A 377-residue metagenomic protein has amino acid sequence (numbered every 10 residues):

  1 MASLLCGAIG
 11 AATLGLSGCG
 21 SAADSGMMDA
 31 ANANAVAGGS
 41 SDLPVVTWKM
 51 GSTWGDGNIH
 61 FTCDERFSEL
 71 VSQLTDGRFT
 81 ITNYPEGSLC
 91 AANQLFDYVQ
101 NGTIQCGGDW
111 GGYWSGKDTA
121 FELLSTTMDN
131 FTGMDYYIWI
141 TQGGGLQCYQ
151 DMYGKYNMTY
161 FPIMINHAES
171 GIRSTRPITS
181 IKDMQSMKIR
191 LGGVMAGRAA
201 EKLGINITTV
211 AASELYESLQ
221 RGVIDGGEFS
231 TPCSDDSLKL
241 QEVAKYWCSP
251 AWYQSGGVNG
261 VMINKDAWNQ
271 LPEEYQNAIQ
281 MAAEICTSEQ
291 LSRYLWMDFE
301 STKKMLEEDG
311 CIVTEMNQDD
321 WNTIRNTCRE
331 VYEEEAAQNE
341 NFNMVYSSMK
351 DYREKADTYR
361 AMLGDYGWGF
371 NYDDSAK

Functional and structural regions predicted by a protein language model:
M1-I9: Sec-dependent N-terminal signal peptides
A2-S3, Q142, S249: Hydrophobic alpha-helical segments, principally membrane-spanning helices and signal/leader peptides
G15-G18: C-terminal motif of bacterial Sec signal peptides marking the signal peptidase cleavage site
G20-Y136, G154, T159-K377: N-terminal secretory/targeting leader peptides
G133-Q150: A gly/proline- and charged-residue-enriched helix-loop-helix capping module
